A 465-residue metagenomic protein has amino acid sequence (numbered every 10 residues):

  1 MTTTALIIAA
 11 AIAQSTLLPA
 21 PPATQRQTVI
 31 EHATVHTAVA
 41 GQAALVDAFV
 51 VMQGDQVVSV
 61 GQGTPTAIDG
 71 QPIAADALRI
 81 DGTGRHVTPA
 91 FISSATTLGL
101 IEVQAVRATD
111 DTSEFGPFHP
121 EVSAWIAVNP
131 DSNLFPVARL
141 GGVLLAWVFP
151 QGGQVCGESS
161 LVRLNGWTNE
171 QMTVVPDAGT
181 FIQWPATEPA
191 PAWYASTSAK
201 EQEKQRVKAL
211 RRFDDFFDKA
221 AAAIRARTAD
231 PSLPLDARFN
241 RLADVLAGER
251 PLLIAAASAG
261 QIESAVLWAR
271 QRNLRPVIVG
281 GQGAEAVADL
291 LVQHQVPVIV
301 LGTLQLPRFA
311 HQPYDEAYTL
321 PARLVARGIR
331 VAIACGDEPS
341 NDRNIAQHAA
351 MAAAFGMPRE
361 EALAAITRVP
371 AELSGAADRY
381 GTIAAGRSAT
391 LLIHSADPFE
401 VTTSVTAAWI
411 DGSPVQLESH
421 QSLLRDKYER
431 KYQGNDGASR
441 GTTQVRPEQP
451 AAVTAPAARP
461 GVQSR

Functional and structural regions predicted by a protein language model:
M1-A10: Sec-dependent signal peptide recognition, specifically the positively charged N-region followed immediately by
Q14-S15, Q25, A326, A407-R465: Extracellular/periplasmic ectodomains of large secreted or surface enzymes and adhesion receptors
L17-P22, V35-F49, G61-Q62, A67-D69 (+2 more regions): Acidic, glycine-enriched loop/beta-strand segments at the rims of small-molecule binding/catalytic pockets
T28-I30, A67-W125: Replace "His-x-His-based motif
A33, V50, D55, G84 (+10 more regions): Divalent metal-coordination and catalytic microenvironments
V39, A124, F149, R227-A317 (+5 more regions): Active-site core of metal-dependent hydrolases
T109-S113, E121-V122, P251, V292 (+3 more regions): His/Asp/Glu-enriched, well-ordered alpha-helical/loop segment that forms or immediately abuts the divalent-metal
L134, R139-P276, S404, I410 (+1 more regions): Polyanionic/metal-chelating signatures
